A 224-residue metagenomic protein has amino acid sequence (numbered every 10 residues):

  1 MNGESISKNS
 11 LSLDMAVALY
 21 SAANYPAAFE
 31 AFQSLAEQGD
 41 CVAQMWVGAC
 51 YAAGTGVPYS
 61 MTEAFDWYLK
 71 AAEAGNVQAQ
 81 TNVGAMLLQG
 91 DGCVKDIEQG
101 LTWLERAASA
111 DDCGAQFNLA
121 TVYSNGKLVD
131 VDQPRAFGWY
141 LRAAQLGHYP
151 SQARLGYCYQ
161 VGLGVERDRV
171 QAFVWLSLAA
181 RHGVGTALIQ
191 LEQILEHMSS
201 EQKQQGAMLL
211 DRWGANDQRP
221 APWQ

Functional and structural regions predicted by a protein language model:
M1-A23: N-terminal leader/linker segments that initiate helical-solenoid repeat arrays
N2-S5, T186-Q224: Terminal, low-structured helical/coil segments at or just beyond the last alpha-helical repeat
S7-K8, N24, E37-C41, A53-T55 (+11 more regions): Short helix-capping/linker turns of helical repeat alpha-solenoids
S12-L13, A18-L19, A31, W46-A53 (+6 more regions): Hydrophobic face of amphipathic alpha-helices that form TPR/SEL1-like repeat modules and related alpha-solenoid
L13, M45, D66, T81 (+7 more regions): TPR/TPR-like alpha-solenoid signature
S21-E30, P58-W67, V94-W103, D130-W139 (+2 more regions): Structural signature of tandem alpha-helical TPR/SEL1-like repeats, specifically the intra-repeat loop/turn
S34-L35, K70-A71, R106-A107, R142-A143 (+1 more regions): Canonical positions in the second alpha-helix
D130-E196: Ankyrin-repeat and related helical/solenoid repeat scaffolds used for protein-protein interactions
